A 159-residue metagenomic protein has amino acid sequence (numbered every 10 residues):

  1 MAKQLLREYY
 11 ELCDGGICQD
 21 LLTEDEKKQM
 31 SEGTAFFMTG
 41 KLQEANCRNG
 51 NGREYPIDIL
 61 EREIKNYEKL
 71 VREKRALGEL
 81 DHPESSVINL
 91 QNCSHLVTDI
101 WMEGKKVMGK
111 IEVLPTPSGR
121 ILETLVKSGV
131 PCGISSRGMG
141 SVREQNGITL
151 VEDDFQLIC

Functional and structural regions predicted by a protein language model:
M1-L70: Polar/acidic, low-complexity leader/linker segments enriched in S/T/G and N/D
L6, K28, L77, L96-C159: Residue microenvironments linked to proteolytic maturation and disulfide-stabilized extracellular modules
K41-R48, D81-E84, R137-Q145: Short, flexible beta-strand-to-coil junctions
N51, N89, G119-E123: A short, polar/proline- and glycine-enriched secondary-structure boundary/capping micro-motif
E63-E79, G129: A short, contiguous, amphipathic alpha-helix enriched in charged residues
R72-I88, I134: Short conserved beta-strand and strand-loop elements enriched in small hydrophobics with frequent Asp/Gly
L90-S94: Glycine-rich loop at the start of a catalytic domain that most often binds anionic cofactors/ligands
